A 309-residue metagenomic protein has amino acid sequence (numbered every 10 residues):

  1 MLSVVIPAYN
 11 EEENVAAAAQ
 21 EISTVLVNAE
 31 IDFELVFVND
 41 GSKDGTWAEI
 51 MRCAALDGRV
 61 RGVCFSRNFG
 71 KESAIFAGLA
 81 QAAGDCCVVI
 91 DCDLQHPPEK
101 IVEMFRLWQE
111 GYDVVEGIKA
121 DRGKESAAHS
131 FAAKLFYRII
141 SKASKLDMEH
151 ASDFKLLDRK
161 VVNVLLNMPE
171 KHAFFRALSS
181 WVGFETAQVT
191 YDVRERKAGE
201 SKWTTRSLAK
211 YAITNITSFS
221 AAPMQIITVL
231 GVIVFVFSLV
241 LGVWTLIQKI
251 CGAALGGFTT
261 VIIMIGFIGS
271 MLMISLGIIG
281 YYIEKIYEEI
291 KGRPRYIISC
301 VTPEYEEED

Functional and structural regions predicted by a protein language model:
M1-S3, E34: Cell-envelope/extracellular polymer assembly enzymes that use nucleotide-activated donors
E11-L26: Short, well-formed alpha-helical segments that are part of the catalytic scaffolds of diverse glycosyltransferases
E13-A17, D44-C53: Acidic helix N-cap motif at the loop->helix transition within catalytic regions of sugar-transfer enzymes
S23, I31-S42, V63-C64: Short beta-strand/loop segment that forms part of the nucleotide-sugar
N39-A48, L94-Q95: A conserved acidic beta->alpha catalytic loop
R52, R61-R67, K71-Q81, C86 (+2 more regions): Acceptor/aglycone-binding surface of glycosyltransferases and processive sugar-polymer synthases
F174-D309: Hydrophobic helical membrane-anchoring modules
